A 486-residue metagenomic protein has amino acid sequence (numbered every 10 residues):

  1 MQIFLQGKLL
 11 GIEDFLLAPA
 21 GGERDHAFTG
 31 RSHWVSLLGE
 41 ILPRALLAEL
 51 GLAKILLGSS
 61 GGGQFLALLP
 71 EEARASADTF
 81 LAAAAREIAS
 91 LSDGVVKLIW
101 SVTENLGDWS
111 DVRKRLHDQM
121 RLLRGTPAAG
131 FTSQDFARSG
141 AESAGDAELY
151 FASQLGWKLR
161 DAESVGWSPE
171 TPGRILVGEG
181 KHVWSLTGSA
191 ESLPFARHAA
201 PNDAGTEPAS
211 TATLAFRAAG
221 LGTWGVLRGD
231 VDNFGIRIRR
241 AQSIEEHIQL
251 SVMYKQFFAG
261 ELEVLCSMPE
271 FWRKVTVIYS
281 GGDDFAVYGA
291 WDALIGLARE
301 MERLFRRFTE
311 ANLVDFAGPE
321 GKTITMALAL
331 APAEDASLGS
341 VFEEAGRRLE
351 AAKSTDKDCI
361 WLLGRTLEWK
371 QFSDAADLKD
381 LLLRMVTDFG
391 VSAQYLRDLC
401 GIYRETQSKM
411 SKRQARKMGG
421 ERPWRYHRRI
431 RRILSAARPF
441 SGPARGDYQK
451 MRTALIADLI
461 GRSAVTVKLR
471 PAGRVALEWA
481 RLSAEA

Functional and structural regions predicted by a protein language model:
M1-A486: Regulatory and interdomain segments flanking nucleotide-handling catalytic cores in signaling/defense enzymes
